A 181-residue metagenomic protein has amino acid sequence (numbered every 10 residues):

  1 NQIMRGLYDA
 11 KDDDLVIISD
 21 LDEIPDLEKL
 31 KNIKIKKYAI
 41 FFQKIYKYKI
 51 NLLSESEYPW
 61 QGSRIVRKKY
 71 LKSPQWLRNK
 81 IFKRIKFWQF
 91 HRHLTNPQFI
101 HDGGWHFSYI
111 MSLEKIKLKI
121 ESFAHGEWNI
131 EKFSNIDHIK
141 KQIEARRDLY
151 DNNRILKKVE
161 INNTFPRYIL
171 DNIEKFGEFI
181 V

Functional and structural regions predicted by a protein language model:
N1-G6, D14-V16, Q43, K140-E144 (+1 more regions): Extended interaction regions within the primary functional domain
N1-I18, L27, G177-I180: Active-site-proximal specificity loops/subdomain of glycosyltransferases
E23-N129: Conserved catalytic core of nucleotide-sugar-dependent glycosyltransferases
T95, F99-V181: C-terminal accessory extensions appended to soluble enzyme cores
